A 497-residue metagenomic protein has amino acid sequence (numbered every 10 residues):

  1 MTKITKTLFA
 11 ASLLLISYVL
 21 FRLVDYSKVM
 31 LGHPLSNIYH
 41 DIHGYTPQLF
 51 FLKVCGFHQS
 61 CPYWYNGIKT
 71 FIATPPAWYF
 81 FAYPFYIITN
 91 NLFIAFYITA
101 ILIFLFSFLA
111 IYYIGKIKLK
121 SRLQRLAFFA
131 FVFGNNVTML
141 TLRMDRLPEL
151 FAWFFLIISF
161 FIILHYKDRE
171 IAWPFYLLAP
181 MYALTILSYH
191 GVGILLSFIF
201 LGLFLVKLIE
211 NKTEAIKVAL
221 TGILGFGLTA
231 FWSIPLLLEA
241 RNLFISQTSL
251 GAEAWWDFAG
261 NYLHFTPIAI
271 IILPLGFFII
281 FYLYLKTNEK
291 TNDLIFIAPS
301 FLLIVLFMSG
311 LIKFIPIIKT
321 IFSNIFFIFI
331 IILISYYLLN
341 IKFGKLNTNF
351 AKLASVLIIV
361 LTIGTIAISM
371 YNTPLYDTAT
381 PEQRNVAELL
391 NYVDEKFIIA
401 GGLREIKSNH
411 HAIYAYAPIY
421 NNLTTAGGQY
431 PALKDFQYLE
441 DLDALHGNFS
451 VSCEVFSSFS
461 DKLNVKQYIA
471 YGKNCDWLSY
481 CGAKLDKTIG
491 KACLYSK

Functional and structural regions predicted by a protein language model:
M1-K28, N349-I358: Start-transfer (signal-anchor) and selected internal transmembrane alpha helices of multi-pass inner/ER membrane
L8, L123-L126, I171-P174, E214-A219 (+2 more regions): Membrane-interfacial loop-to-transmembrane alpha-helix junctions, especially the N-terminal start
Y18-I157, L184-T185, H190-I194, T373-A379 (+3 more regions): Active-site lumenal/periplasmic loops and adjacent helix-entry segments of GT-C-fold, multi-pass membrane
M30-G44, N66-T70, V137-F151, N242-P267 (+2 more regions): Membrane-helix boundary/interfacial segments in multi-pass membrane proteins
D41, C55, L147, T185-L285 (+2 more regions): Transmembrane catalytic cores of multi-pass membrane glycosyltransferases and polysaccharide-assembly enzymes
L109, I171, S246, K290 (+1 more regions): Extracytoplasmic
I157-P174: Membrane-interface transmembrane helices that cradle and orient dolichyl/undecaprenyl
A219-F226, L339-A367: Signature aromatic-anchored transmembrane alpha helix within multi-pass, membrane-resident enzymes that catalyze glycan
